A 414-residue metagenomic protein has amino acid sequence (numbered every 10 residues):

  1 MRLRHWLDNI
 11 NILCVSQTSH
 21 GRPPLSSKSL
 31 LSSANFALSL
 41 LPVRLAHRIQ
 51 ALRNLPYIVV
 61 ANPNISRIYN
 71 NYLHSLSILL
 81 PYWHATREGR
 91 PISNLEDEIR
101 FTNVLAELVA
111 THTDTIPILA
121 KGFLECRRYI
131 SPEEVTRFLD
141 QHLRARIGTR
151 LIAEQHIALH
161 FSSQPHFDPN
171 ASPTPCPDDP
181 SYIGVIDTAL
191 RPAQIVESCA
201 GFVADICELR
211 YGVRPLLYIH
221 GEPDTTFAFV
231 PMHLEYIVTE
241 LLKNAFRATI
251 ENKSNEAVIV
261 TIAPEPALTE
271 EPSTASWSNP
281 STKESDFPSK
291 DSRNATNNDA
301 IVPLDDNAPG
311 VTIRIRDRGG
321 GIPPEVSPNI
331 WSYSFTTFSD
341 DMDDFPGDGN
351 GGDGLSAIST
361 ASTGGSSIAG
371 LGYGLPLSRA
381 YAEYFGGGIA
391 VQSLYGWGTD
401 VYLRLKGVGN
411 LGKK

Functional and structural regions predicted by a protein language model:
R4-R210, P231: Signal-transmission coiled-coils
D205-I206, V230-V260, E265-A267, A275-N307 (+1 more regions): Conserved ATP-binding N-box helix of the HATPase_c
P215-V238: Conserved short strand/loop->alpha-helix "switch" segment adjacent to the catalytic nucleotide/phosphoryl-transfer site
G310, G321, G372, Y395-Y402 (+1 more regions): Glycine-rich nucleotide-binding loop
D317: Acidic ATP/Mg2+-coordinating residue in the GHKL
I322-A361: Short conserved segment of the HATPase_c
S359-T363, A369-Y373, L377-G386: Conserved glycine-/histidine-rich ATP-lid loop and adjacent helix of the Bergerat-fold HATPase_c
G364, G386-G396: Glycine-rich ATP-binding loops of the HATPase_c
